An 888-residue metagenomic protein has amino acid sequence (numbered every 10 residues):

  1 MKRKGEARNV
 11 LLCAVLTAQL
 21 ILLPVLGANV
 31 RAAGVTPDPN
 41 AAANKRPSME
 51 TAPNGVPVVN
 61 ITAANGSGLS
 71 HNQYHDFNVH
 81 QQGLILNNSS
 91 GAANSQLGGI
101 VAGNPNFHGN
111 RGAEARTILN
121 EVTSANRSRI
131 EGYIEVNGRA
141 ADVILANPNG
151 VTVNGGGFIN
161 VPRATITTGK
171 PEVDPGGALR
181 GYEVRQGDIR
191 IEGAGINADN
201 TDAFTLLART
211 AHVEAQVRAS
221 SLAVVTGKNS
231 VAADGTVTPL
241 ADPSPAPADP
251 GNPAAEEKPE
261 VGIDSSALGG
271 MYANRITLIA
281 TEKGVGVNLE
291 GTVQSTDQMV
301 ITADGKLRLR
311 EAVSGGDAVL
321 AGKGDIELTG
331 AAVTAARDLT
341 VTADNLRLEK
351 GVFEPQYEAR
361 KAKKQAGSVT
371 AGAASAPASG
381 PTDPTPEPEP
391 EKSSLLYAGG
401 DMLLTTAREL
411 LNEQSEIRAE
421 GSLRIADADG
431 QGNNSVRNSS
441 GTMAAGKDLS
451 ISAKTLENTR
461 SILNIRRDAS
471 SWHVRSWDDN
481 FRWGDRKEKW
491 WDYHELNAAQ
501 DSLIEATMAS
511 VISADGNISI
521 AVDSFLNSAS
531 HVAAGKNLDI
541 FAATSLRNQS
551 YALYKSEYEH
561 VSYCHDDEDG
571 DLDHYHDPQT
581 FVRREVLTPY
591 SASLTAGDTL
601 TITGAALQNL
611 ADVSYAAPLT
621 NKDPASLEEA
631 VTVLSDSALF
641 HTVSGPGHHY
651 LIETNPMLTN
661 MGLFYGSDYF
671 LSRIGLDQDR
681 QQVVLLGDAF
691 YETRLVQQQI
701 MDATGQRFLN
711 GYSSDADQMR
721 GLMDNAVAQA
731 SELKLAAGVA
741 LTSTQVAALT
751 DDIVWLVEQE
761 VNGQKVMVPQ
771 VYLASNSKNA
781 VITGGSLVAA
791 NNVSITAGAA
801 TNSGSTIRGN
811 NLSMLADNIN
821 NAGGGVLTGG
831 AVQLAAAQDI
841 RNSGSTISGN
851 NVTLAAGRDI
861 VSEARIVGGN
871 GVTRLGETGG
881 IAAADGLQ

Functional and structural regions predicted by a protein language model:
K2-A7, Q19-S295, T302: Solvent-exposed adhesion/ligand-recognition segments of exported proteins
K2-E6, C13-V15, V25-L69, D76 (+3 more regions): Extreme N-terminal export signal peptides that direct proteins to the secretory pathway
R8-N9, C13, T17-L23, A407 (+2 more regions): Generic N-terminal initiation segments characterized by hydrophobic and/or small/turn-forming residues
Q186-R190, L240-A246, P250-V261, Q298-Q888: Binding/recognition "hotspot" determinant
